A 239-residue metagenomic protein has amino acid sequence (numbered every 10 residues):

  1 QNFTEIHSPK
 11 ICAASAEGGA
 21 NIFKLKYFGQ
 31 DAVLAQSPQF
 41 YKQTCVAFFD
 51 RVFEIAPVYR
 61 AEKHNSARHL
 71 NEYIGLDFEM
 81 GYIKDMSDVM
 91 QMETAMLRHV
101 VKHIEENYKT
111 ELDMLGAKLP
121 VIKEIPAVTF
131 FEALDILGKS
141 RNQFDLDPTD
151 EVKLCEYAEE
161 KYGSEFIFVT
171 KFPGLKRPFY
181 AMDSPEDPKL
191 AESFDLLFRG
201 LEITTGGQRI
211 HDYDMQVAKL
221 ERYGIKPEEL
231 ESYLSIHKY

Functional and structural regions predicted by a protein language model:
Q1-I83, Y233-I236: Class II aminoacyl-tRNA synthetase-like tRNA-binding/catalytic domains
S8-I11, S15-I22, A95-R199, R222-E229 (+1 more regions): Metal-assisted phosphate- and nucleotidyl-transfer catalytic regions
V33, V89-E93, D212: Hydrophobic (often cysteine-bearing) scaffold residues that line and stabilize catalytic clefts of nucleotide/cofactor
Q39, P185, R209-D212: A short, sequence-level motif marking secondary-structure junctions
F49, F53, K84-E106: His/Asp/Glu-rich mid-to-C-terminal helical/loop segments that flank catalytic regions of hydrolases
D77-D88, G200-E202: A generic structural motif
R209-D212, Q216-K219, I236-Y239: Cytochrome P450 heme-iron axial ligand motif
